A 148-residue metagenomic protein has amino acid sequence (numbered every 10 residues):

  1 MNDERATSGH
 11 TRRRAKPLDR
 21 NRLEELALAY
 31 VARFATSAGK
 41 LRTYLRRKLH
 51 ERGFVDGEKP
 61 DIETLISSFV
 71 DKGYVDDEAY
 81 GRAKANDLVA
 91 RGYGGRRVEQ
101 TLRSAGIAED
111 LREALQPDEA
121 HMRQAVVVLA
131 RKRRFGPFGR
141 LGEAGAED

Functional and structural regions predicted by a protein language model:
M1-D148: An alpha-helical, amphipathic repeat domain used for nucleic-acid recognition, typified by the mTERF helical solenoid
